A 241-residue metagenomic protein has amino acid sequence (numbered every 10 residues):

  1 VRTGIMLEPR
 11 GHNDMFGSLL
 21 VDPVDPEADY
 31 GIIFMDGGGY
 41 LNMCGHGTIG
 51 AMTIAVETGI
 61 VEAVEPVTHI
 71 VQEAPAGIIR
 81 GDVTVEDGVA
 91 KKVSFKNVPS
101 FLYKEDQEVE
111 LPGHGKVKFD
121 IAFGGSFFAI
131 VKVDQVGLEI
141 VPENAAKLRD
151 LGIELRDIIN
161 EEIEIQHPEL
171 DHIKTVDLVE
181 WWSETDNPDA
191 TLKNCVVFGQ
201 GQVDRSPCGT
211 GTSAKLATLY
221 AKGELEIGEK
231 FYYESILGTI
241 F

Functional and structural regions predicted by a protein language model:
V1-D120, V133-F241: A glycine-rich beta-to-alpha transition motif near the start of alpha/beta enzyme domains, typified by
G125: Glycine-rich ThDP/TPP pyrophosphate-binding loop and its adjacent helix/strand module within ThDP-dependent enzymes
